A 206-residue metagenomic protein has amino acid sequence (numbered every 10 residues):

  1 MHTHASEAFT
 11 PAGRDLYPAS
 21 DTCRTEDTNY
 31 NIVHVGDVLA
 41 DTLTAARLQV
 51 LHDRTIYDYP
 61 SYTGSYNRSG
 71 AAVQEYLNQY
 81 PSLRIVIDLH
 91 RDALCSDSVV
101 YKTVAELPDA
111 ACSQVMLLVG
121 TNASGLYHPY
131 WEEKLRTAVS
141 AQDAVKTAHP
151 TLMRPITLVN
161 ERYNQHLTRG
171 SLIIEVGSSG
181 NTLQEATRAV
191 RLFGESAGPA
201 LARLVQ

Functional and structural regions predicted by a protein language model:
M1-H2, V50-H52, I85-D88, M116-V119 (+2 more regions): Structural recognition of the beta-strand scaffold that forms the well-ordered cores of secreted hydrolase catalytic
M1-R84, A93-V99, R191, L201-Q206: N-terminal catalytic or cofactor-binding beta/alpha core of small enzyme domains
A5-A8, I56-P60, R91-S96, N122-G125 (+2 more regions): Solvent-exposed loop/turn segments at secondary-structure junctions within structured extracellular/periplasmic domains
Y17-C23, L94-Y130: A short, glycine/acidic-enriched catalytic loop
A45-Q49, P81-I85, S113-Q114, T151-L152 (+1 more regions): Loop/turn elements at helix/coil->beta-strand transitions in domains of secreted/extracellular proteins
V73, S98-A105, T157-R162: Alpha-helical scaffolding within the catalytic cores of extracellular/periplasmic polymer-degrading hydrolases
Y130-T157: Active-site-adjacent substrate-binding region of metalloamidase/peptidase-like peptide-processing proteins
M153-Q206: Active-site-adjacent mobile loop/cap segments within catalytic or ligand-binding domains
